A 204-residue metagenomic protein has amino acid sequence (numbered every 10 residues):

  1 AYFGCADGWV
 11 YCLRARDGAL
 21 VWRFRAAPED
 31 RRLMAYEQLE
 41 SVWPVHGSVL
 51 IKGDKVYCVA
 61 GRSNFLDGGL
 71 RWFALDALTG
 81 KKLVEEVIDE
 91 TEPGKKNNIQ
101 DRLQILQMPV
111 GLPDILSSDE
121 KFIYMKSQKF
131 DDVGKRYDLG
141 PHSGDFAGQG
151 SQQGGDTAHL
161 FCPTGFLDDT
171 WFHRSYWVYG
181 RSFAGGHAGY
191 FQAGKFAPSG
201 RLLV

Functional and structural regions predicted by a protein language model:
A1-V204: Noncatalytic, solvent-exposed loop/strand surfaces of beta-propeller-type extracellular/periplasmic domains
